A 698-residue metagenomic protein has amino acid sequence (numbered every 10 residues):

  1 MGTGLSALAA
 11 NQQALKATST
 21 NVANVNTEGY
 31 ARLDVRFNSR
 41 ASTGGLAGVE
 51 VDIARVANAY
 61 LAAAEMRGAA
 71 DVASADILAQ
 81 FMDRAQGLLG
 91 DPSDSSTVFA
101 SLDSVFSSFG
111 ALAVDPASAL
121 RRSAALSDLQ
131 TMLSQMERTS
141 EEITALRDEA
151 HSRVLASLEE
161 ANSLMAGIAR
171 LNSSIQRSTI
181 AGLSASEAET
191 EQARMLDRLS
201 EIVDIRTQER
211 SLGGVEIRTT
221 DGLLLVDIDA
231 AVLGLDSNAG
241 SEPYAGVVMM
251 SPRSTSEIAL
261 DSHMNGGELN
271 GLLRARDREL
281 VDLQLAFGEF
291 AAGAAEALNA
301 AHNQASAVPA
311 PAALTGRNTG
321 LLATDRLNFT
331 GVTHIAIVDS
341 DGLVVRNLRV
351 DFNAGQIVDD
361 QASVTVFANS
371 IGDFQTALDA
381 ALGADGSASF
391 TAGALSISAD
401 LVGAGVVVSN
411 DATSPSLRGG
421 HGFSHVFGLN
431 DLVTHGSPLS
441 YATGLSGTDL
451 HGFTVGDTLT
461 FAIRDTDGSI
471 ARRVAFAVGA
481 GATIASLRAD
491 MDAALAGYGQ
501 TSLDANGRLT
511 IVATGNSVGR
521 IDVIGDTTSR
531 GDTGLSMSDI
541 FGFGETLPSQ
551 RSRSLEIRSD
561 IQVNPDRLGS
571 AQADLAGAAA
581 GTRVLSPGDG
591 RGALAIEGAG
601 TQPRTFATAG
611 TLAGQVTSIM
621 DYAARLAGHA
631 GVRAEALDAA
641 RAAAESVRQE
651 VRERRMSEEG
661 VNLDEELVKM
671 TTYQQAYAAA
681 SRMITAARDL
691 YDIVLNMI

Functional and structural regions predicted by a protein language model:
M1-I698: Structural signature of extracellular appendage/secretion-system components
